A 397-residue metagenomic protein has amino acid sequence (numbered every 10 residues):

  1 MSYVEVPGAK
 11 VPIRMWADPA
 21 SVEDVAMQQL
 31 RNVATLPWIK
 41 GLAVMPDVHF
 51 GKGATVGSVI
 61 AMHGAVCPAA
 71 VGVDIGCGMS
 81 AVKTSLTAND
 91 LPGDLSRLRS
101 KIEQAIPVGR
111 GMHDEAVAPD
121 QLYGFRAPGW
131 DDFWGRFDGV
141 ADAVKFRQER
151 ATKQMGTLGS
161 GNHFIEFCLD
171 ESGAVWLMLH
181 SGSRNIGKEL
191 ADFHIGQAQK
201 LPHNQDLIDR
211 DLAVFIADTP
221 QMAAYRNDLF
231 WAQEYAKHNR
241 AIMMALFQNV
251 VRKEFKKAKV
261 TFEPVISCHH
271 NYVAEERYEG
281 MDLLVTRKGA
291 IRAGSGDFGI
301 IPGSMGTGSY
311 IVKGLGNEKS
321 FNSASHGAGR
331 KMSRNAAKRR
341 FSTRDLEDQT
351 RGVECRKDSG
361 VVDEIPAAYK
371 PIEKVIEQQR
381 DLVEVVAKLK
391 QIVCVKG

Functional and structural regions predicted by a protein language model:
S2-Q29, P37-G41, F50-V56, A65-P68 (+2 more regions): Domain-length cofactor-binding catalytic modules of enzymes
V59-I60: Glycine-rich phosphate/pyrophosphate-binding loop regions near the starts of catalytic domains
G64-S85: N-terminal cap/recognition module
G78-E115: Compact, glycine/acidic-enriched structural inserts
P119: Phosphate-ester processing/binding pockets and catalytic centers
L122: Active-site- or binding-pocket-proximal scaffold segments within functional domains
